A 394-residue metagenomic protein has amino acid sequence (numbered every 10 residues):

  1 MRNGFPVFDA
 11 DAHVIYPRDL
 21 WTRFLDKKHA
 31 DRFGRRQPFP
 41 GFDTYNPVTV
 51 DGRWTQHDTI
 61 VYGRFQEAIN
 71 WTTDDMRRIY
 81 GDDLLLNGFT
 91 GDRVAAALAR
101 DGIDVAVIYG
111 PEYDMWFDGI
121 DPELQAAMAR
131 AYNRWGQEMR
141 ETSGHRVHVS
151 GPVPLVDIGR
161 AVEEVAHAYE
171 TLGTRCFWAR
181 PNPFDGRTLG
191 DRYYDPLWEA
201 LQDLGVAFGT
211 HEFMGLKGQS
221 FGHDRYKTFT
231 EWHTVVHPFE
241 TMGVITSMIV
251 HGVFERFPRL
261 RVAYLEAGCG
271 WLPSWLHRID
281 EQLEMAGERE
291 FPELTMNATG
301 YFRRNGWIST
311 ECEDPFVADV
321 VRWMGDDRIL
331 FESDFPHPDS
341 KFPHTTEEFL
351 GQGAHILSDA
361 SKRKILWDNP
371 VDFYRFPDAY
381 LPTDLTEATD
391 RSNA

Functional and structural regions predicted by a protein language model:
M1-A394: Helix-coil boundary/capping segments in enzymes
